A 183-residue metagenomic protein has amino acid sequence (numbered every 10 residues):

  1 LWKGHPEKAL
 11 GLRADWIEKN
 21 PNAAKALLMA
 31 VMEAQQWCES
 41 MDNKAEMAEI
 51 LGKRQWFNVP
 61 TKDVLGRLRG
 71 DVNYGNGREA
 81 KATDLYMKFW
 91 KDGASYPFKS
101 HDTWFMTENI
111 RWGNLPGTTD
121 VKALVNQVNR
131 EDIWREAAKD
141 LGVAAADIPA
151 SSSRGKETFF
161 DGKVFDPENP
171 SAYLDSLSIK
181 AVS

Functional and structural regions predicted by a protein language model:
L1-H5, T103: Bilobed "Venus flytrap"/periplasmic-binding protein-like clamshell domains and structurally analogous long
H5-A23, W37: A bilobed periplasmic-binding-protein/Venus flytrap-type ligand-binding module shared by bacterial periplasmic
N20-R130: Secondary-structure end/capping motifs
T103-S183: Conserved C-terminal helix/tail region of periplasmic/extracytoplasmic solute-binding proteins
